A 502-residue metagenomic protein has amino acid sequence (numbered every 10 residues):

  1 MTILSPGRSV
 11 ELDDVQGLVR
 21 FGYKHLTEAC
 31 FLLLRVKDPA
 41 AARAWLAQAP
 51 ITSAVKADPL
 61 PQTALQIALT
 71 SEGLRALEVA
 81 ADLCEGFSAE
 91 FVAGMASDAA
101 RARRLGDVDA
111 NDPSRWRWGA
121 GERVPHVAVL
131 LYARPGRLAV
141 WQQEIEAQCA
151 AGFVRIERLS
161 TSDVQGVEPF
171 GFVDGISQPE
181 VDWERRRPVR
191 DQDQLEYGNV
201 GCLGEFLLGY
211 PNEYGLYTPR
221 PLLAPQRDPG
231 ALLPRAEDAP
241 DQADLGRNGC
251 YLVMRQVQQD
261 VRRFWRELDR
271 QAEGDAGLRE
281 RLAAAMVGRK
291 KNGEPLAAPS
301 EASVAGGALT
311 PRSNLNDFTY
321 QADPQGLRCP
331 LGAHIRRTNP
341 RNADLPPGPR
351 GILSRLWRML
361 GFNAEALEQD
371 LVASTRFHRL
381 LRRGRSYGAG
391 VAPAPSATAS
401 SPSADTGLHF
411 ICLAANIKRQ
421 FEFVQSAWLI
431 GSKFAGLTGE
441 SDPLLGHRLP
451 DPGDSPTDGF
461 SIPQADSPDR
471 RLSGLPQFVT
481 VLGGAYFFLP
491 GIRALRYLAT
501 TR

Functional and structural regions predicted by a protein language model:
M1-R502: Long, low-complexity, Ser/Thr/Gly/Pro-rich intrinsically disordered segments that act as flexible linkers and assembly
